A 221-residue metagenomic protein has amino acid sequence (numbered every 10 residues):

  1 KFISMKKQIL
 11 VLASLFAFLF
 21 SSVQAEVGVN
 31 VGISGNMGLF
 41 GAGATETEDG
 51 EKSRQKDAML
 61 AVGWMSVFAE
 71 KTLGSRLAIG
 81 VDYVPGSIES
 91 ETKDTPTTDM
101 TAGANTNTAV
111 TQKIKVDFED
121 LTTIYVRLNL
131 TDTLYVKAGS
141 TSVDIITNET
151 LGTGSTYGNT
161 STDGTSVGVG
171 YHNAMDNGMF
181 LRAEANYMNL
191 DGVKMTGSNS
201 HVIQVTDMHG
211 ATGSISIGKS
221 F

Functional and structural regions predicted by a protein language model:
K1-G28, F221: Cleavable N-terminal export/targeting peptides
Q24-K93, M100-N107, D132-L134, V143 (+2 more regions): Short glycine/proline- and aromatic-enriched beta-strand/turn motifs that initiate or cap beta-hairpins
F40, K115, L121, K137 (+1 more regions): Mature, Sec-exported extracytoplasmic domains of Gram-positive
G41-R54, S90-M100, T141-S161, M188 (+1 more regions): Outer-membrane beta-barrel translocator domains and adjoining extracellular loop/strand segments of Gram-negative
K52-S53, E89-T92, M100-N105, T165-V167 (+1 more regions): Predominantly the C-terminal beta-signal and adjacent terminal strand-loop region of outer-membrane beta-barrel
S53-D57, A69, V110-V116, S155-N159 (+2 more regions): Outer-membrane beta-barrel proteins
G63-V67, D120-I124, D163-V169, A211-I215: Hydrophobic, lipid-facing positions within transmembrane beta-strands of outer-membrane proteins
T106-L134: Helix-adjacent hinge/juxtasegments
